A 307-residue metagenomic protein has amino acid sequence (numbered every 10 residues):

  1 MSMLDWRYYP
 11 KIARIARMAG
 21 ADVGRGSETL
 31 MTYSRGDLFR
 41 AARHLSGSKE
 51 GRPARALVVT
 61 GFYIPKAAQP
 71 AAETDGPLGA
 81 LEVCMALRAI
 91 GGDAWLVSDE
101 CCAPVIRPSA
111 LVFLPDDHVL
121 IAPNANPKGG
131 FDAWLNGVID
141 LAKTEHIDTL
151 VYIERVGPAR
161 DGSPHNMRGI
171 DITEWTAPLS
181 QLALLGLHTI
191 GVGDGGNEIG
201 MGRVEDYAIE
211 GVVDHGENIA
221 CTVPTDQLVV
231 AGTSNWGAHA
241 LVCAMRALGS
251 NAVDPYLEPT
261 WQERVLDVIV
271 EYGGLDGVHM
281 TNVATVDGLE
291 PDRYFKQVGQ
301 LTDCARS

Functional and structural regions predicted by a protein language model:
M1-R55, Y63: Positively charged, low-complexity intrinsically disordered leader regions
R55-L57, D148-T149: Structural motif
G61-I64, R155-P158, G195-G196: Short glycine-rich anion-binding loops that position phosphate/pyrophosphate groups of nucleotides and phosphorylated
P70-G91: Histidine-anchored nucleotide/phosphate-binding helix
G92-C101: Short internal beta-strands
W95, T149, H188-V192: Hydrophobic/aromatic beta-strand patches that form the interior of the parallel beta-sheet core in alpha/beta enzyme
I106-A183: An acidic, phosphate/nucleotide-engaging active-site surface
G196-S307: C-terminal functional extensions of proteins
